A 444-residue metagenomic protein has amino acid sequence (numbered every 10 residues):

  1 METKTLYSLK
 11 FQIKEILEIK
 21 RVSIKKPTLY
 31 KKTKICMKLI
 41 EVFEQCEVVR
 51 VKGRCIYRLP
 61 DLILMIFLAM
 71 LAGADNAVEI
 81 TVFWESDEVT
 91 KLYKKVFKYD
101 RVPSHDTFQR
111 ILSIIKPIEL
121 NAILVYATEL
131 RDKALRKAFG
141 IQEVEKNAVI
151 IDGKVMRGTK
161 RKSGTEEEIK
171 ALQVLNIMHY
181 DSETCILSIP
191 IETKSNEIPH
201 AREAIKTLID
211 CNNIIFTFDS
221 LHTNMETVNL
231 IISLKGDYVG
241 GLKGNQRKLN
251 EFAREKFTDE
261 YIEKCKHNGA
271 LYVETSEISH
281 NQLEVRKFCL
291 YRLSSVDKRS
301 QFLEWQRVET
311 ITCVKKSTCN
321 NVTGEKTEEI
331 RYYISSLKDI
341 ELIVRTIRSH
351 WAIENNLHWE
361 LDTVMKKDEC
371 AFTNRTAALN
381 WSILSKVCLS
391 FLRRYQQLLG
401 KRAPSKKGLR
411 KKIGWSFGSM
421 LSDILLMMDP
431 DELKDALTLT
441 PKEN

Functional and structural regions predicted by a protein language model:
M1-I150, T159, T165, N176-S188 (+3 more regions): Dynamic "connector" segments at or just before major functional cores
D61-F67, T107, L342, T346 (+2 more regions): A general alpha-helix detector
M65, I80, S104, F108 (+9 more regions): Short, conserved catalytic/metal-binding motifs centered on acidic residues
I80, L337-A371: Short amphipathic alpha-helical "interface-anchor" segments enriched in bulky aromatics
R131-G236, K243: Polybasic low-complexity intrinsically disordered regions
K206, G236, T258, I262 (+2 more regions): Generic secondary-structure signature for well-ordered alpha-helical cores
K243-R348: An anionic, glycine-rich sequence signature occurring as long contiguous blocks
N374-S385: Membrane-interface transmembrane-helix boundary segments in multi-pass integral membrane proteins
